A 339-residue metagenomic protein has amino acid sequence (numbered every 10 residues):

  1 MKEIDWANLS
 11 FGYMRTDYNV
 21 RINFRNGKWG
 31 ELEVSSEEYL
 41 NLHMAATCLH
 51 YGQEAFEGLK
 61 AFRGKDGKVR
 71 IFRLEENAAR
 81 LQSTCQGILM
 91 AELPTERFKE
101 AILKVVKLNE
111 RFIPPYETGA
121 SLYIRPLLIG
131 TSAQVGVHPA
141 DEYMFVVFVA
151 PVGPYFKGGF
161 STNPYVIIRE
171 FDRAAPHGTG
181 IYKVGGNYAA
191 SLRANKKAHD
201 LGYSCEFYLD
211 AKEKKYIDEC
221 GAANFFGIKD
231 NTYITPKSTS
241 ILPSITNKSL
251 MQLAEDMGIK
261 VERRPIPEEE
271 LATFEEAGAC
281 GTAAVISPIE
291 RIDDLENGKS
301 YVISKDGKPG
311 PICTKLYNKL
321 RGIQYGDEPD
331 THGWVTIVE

Functional and structural regions predicted by a protein language model:
M1-V105, L127, Q134-E339: Helix-start/capping segments and mature chain N-termini
T95, V105-G119: Charged, gly/pro-rich active-site loop segments
P115-I129: Extended, Lys/Arg-enriched charged tracts that mediate electrostatic binding to polyanionic substrates
